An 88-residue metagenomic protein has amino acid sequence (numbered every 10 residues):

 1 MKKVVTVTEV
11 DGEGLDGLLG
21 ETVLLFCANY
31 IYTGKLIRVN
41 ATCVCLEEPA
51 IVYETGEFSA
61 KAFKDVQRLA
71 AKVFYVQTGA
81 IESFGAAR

Functional and structural regions predicted by a protein language model:
K2-R88: Conserved RNA-binding domains used in RNP assembly and mRNA/RNA metabolism
